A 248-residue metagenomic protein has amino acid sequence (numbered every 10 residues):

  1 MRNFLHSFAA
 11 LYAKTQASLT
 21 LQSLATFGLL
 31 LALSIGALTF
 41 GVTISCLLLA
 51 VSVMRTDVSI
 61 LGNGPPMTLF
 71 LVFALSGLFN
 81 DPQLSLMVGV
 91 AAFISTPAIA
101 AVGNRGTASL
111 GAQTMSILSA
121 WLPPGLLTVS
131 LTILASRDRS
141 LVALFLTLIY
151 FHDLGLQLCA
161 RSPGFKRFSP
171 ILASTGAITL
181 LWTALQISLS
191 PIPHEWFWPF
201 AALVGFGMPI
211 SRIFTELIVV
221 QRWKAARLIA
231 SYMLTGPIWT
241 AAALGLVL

Functional and structural regions predicted by a protein language model:
M1-F4, G245-V247: Acidic/proline-rich low-complexity IDRs
R2-A225, G236: Membrane-embedded alpha-helical bundles of polytopic integral membrane proteins
A226-L248: Final/C-terminal transmembrane alpha-helix of multipass membrane proteins
